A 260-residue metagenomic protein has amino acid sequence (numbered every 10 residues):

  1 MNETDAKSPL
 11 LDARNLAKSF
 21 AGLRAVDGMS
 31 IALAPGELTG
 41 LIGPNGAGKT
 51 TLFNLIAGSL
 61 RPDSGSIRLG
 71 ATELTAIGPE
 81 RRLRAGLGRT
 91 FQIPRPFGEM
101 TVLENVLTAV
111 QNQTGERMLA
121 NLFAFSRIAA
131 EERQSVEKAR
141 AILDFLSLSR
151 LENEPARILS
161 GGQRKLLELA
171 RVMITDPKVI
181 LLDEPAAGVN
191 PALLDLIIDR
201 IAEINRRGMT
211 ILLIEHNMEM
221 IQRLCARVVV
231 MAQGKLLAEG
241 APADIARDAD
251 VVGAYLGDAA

Functional and structural regions predicted by a protein language model:
I42-P44: The feature captures the beta-strand-to-loop junction immediately N-terminal to the Walker
M118-L151, D199-A202: Conserved ABC ATPase "signature" region
P155-L159: Conserved ABC ATPase signature
I180-E184: Catalytic Walker B motif of ABC-type/P-loop ATPase nucleotide-binding domains
I221-R223: A short, surface-exposed alpha-helical micro-motif characterized by mixed small hydrophobic and charged/polar residues
